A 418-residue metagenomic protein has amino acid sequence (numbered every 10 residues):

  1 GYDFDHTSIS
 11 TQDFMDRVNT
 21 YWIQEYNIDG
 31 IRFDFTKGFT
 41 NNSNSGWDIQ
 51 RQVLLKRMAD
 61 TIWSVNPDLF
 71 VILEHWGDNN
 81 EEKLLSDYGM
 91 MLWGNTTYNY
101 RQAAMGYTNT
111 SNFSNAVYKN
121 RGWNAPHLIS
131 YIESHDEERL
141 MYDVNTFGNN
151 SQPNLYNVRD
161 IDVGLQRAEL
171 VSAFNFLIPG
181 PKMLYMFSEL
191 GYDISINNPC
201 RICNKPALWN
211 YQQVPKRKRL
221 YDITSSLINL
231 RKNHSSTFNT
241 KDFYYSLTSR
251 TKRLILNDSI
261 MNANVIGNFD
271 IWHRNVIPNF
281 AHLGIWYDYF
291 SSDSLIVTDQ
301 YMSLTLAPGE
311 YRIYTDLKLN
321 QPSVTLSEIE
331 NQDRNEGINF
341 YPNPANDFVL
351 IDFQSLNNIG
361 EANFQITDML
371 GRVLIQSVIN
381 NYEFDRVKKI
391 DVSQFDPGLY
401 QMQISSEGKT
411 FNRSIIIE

Functional and structural regions predicted by a protein language model:
G1-Q12, T36-Q50, S151-G164, N210-V214: The substrate-binding groove and active-site-proximal loops of carbohydrate-active enzymes, especially glycoside
F4-I31: An active-site-proximal structural segment forming one wall of the substrate-binding cleft that immediately precedes
D29, F35-E137, A173-L177, S188-A263 (+5 more regions): Active-site-proximal helices and loops of the catalytic beta/alpha 8
Y142-I161, R201-A207: A solvent-exposed, charged loop/short amphipathic helix patch at secondary-structure junctions
F290-D293, K318, L370, G408: Solvent-exposed strand-loop boundary residues in beta-sheet-rich modules
L319-S327: Short, compositionally biased serine/threonine- and acidic-rich segments at solvent-exposed termini, linkers, or domain
N331-Y341, A345-E418: C-terminal outer-membrane/trafficking sorting elements
